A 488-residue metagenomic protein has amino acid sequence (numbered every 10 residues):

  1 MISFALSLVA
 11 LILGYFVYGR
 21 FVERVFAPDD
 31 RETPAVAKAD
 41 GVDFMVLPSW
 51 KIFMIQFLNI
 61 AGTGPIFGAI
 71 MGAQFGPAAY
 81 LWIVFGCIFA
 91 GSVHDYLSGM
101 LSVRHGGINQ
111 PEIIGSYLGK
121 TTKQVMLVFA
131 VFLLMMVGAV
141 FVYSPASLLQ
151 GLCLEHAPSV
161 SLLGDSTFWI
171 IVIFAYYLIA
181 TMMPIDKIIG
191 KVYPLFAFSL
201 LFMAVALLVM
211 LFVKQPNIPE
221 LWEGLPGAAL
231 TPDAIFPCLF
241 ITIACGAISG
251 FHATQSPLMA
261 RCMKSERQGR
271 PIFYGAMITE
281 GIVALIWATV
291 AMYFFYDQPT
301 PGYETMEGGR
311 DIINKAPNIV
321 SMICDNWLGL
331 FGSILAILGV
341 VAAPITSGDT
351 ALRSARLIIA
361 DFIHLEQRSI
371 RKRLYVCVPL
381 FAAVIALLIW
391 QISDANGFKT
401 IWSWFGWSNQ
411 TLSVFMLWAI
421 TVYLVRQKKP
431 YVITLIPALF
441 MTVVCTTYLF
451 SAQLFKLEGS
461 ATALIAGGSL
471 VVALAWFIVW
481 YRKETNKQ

Functional and structural regions predicted by a protein language model:
M1-G19, G72-S102, P111, T122 (+2 more regions): Extracellular loop-to-transmembrane helix junctions
V9-A27, F129, P145-L149, T167-V213 (+2 more regions): Membrane-interface loop-to-helix entry segments
A10-I66, Q268: Membrane-interface "cap" regions at the ends of multi-pass membrane proteins
A10-L11, F57, A90-G106, Q110-M182 (+2 more regions): Helix-loop-helix module between adjacent transmembrane segments
L47-G64, L208-P216, L225-W287, L335-S347: Hydrophobic, membrane-embedded alpha-helices of multi-pass small-molecule transporters
K123-L127, L163-I171, G275-A284, M292 (+4 more regions): Loop-to-transmembrane helix boundary motifs in multi-pass membrane proteins
V137-E155, T167-W169, T181, L200-G227 (+2 more regions): Hydrophobic alpha-helical segments and their helix-loop junctions in multi-pass secondary transporters
L211-L221, G275-M322, I392-S393: Extracellular/periplasmic helix-exit of transmembrane alpha-helices
